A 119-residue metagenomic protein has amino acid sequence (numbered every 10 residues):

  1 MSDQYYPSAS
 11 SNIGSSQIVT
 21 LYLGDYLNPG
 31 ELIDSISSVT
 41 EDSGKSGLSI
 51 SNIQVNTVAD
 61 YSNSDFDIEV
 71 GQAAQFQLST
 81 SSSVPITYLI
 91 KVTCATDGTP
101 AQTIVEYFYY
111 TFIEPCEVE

Functional and structural regions predicted by a protein language model:
M1-D34, F112-E119: Predominantly extracytoplasmic/ectodomain segments of secreted and cell-surface proteins
S16-T20, A73-Q75, T87, T103-Y107: Intrinsic-disorder/low-complexity, polar/charged segments enriched in Ser/Thr/Lys/Arg/Asp/Glu/Gln
D25, L78-T80, C94: Hydrophobic beta-strand positions in extracellular immunoglobulin-like domains
E31-Y61: Change to "...patches in solvent-exposed regions of secreted, membrane-anchored, or virion-exposed structural
S43-K45, T96-P100: Solvent-exposed strand-loop boundary residues in beta-sheet-rich modules
S51-S81: Strand-loop-strand motifs at the edges of beta-sheets in extracellular beta-sandwich domains
V84-G98: A short beta-strand micro-motif common to beta-rich folds, especially ectodomain repeats
P100-C116: C-terminal edge beta-strand
